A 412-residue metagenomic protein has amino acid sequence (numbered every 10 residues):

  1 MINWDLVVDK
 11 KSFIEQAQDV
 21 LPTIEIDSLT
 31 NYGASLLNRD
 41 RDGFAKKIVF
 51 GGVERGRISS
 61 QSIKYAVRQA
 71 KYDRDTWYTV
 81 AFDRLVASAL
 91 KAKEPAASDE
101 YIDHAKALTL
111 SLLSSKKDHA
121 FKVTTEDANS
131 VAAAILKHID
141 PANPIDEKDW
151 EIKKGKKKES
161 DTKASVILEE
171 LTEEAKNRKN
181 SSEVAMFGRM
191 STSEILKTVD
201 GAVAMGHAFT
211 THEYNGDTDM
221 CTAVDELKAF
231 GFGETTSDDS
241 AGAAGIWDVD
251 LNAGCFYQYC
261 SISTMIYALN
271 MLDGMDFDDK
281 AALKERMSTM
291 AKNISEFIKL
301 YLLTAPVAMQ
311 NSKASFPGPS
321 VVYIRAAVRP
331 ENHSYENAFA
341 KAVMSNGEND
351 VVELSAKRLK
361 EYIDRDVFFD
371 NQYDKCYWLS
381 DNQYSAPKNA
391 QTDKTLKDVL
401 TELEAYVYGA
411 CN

Functional and structural regions predicted by a protein language model:
I2-R57, Q61-N412: Basic polyanion-binding and macromolecular-assembly surfaces
